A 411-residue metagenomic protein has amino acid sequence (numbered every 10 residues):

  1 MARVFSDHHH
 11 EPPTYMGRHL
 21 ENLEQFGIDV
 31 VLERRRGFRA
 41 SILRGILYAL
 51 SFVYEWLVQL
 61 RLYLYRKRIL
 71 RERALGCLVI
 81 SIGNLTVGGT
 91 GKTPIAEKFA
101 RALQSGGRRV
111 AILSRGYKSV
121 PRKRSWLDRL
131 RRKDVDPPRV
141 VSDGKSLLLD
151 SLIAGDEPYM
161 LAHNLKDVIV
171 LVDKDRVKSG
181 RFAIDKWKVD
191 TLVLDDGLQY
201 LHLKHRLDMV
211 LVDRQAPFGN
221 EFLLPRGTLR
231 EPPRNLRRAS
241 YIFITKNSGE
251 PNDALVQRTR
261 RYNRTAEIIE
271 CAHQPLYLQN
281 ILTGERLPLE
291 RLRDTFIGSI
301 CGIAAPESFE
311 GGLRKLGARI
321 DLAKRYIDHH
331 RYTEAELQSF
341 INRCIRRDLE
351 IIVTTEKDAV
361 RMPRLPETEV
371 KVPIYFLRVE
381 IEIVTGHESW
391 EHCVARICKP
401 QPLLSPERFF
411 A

Functional and structural regions predicted by a protein language model:
A2-L32, G37, S105-G106, L203-D208 (+1 more regions): ATP-dependent carboxylate-amine ligase
H19-L78, I397: A transmembrane-helix-recognition feature enriched in membrane-embedded lipid enzymes and envelope glyco-/phospholipid
V53, T93, L161, D195 (+3 more regions): Residue-level signal for inorganic ion chemistry
L57-V58, L62, I69-S81, F99 (+2 more regions): N-terminal nucleotide/polyanion-binding subdomain common to many enzyme families
A74, K98-V168: N-terminal phosphate/diphosphate-binding loop that engages ATP/GTP or pyrophosphate donors across diverse enzyme folds
I80-F99: Glycine-rich phosphate-binding P-loop
R115-K118, P158, D196-L198, E356-V360: Short, polar loop motifs at secondary-structure junctions
M160-K204: Phosphate-binding/switch loop-helix module in NTP-utilizing enzymes
